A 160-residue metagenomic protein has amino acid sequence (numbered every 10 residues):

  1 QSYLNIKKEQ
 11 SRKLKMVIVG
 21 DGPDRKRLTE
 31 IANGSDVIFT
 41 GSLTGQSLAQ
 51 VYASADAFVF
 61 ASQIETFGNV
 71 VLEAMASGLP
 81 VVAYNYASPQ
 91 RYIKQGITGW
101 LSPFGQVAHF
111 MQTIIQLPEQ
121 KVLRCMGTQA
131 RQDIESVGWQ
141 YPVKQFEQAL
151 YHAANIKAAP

Functional and structural regions predicted by a protein language model:
K26-Q46: Nucleotide-activated donor-binding/catalytic signature segment of Leloir-type glycosyltransferases, i.e., the conserved
S42-L43, Q50-A55: Short alpha-helical donor nucleotide-sugar binding micro-motif in glycosyltransferases
Q63: Aromatic "clamp/platform" in nucleotide-sugar-dependent glycosyltransferases that forms part of the donor/acceptor
G68-V71, P89: Short glycine/serine-rich donor-binding loops of glycosyltransferases
P80-A83, I93: Short hydrophobic beta-strand element within catalytic cores of glycosyltransferases and related nucleotide-activated
Q95-G96, W100-V107, I115-K121: Conserved acidic donor-binding segment of nucleotide-sugar-dependent glycosyltransferases
C125-H152: A charged, aromatic-enriched C-terminal amphipathic alpha-helix characteristic of glycosyltransferases across folds
